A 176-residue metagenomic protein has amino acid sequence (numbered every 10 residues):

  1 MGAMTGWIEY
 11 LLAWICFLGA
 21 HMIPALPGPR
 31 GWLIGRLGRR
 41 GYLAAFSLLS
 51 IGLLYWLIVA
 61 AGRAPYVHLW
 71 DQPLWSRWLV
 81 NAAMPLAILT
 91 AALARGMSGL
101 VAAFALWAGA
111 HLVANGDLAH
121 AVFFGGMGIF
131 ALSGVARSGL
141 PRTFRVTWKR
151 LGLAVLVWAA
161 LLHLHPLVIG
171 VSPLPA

Functional and structural regions predicted by a protein language model:
G2-R95, A102-A176: Membrane-anchoring alpha-helices and their flanking helix-loop junctions
